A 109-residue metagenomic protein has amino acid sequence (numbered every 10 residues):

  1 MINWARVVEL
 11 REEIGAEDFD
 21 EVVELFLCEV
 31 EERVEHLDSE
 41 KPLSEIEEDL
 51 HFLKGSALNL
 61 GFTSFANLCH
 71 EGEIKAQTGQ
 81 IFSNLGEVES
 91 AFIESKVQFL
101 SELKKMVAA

Functional and structural regions predicted by a protein language model:
M1-E48, F52-A109: Two-component system phosphorelay core
